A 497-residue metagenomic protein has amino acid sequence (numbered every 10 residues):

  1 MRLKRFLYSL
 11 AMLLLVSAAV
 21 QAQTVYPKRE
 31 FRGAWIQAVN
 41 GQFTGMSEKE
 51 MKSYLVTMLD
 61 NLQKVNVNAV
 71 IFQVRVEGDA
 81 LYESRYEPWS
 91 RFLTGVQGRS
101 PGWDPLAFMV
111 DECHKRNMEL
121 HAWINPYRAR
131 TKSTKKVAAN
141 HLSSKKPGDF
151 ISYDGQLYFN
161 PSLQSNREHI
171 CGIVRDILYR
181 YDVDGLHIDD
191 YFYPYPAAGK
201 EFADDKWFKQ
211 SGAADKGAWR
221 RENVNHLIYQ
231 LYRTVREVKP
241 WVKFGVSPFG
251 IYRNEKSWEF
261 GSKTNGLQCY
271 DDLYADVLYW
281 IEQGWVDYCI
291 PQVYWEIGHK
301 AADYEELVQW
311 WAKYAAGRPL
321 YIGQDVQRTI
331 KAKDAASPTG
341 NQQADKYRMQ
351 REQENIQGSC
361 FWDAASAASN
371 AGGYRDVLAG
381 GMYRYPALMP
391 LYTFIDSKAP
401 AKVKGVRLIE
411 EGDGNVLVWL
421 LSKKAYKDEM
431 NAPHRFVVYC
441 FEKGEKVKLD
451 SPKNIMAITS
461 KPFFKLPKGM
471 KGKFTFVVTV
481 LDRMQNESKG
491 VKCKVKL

Functional and structural regions predicted by a protein language model:
R29, Q37, G41-K49, A122 (+2 more regions): Active-site-adjacent "subsite" loops/lids of carbohydrate-active enzymes
S53-D79, R180-D184, Y279: Catalytic domains of carbohydrate-active enzymes, especially glycoside hydrolases
V65-P101: Aromatic-lined carbohydrate-binding/catalytic grooves of carbohydrate-active enzymes
A80-T94, R128-D154, Y191-G212, K256-L267: Aromatic- and acidic-residue-enriched segments that line the glycan-binding/catalytic groove of carbohydrate-active
S165-I173, Y179-I188, F192-Q292, H299-G317: Active-site neighborhood of glycoside hydrolase catalytic domains
Y274-L278, E282-K300, A315-F394: Substrate-binding cleft of secreted/luminal carbohydrate-active enzymes
D413-M430: Conserved aromatic anchor
L466-K489: Beta-strand-rich modules
